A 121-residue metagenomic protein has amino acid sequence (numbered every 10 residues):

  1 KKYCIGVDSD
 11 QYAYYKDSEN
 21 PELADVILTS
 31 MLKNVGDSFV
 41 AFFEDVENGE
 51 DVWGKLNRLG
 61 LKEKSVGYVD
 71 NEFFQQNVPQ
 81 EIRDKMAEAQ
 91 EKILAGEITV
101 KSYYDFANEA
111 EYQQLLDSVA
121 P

Functional and structural regions predicted by a protein language model:
K1-P121: A residue-level marker of the well-folded mature domains of exported/periplasmic proteins
